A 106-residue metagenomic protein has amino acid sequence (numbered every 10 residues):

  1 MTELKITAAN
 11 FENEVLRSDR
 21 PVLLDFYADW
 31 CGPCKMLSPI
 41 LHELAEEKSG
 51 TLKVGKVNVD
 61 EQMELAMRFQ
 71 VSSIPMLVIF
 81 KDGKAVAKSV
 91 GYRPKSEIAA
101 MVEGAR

Functional and structural regions predicted by a protein language model:
T2, T7, Y27, K53-G55: Conserved Rossmann-like nucleotide-binding pocket used by diverse enzymes that bind dinucleotide cofactors
E3-V22: A short beta-strand-turn-helix
F11, L24, L41, N58 (+1 more regions): Residue-level signature of catalytic and energy-coupling elements of molecular machines, predominantly ATP/GTP-dependent
D19, Y27-W30, S73: Short pre-active-site segment immediately N-terminal to redox-active cysteine/selenocysteine motifs in thiol-based
D19-P21, S38-V57, E61: Conserved helix-turn-beta segment immediately C-terminal to the redox Cys motif in thioredoxin-like folds
F26-I40: Conserved redox-active cysteine motifs that mediate thiol-disulfide chemistry, especially di-cysteine Cys-X(1-2)-Cys
E64-M67: A hydrophobic alpha-helical transmembrane-helix feature that marks the membrane cores and membrane-interface segments
S73-R106: Non-catalytic, surface beta->alpha helical segment in thiol-disulfide oxidoreductase systems
